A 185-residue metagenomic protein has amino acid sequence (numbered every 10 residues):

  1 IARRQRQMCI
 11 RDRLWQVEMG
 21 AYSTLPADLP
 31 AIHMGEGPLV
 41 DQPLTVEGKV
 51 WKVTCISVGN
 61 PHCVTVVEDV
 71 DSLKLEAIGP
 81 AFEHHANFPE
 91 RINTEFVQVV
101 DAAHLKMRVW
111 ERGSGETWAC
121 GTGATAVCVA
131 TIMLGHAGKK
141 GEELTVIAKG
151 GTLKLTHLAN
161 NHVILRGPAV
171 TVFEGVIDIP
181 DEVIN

Functional and structural regions predicted by a protein language model:
I1-I10: Single conserved hydrophobic/aromatic residue that forms the stacking wall/gate of nucleotide- or nucleobase-binding
L14, T152-N185: Charged C-terminal helix
S23-V53: Active-site glycine-rich loop that binds ribose-phosphate moieties when present
D41-K52, V100-G115: Short, hydrophobic/aliphatic alpha-helical segments
V53-L75: Active-site rim beta-loop-alpha module in soluble metabolic enzymes
H62-C63, I78-W110, T152-T156: Conserved phosphate-donor
W110-E143, I147: Active-site catalytic microenvironments in core metabolic enzymes, especially phosphate/sugar-handling
